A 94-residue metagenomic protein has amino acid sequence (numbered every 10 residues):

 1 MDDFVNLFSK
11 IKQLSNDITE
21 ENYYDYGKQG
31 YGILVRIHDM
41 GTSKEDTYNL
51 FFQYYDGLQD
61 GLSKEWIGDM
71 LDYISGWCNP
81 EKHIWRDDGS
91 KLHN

Functional and structural regions predicted by a protein language model:
M1-L7, Y23, M40, D60-I67: Intrinsic-disorder-associated interaction segments
M1-Y31: Short terminal alpha-helical segments
V5-F8, K12-S15, Y48, F52 (+2 more regions): Residue-level detector of alpha-helical secondary structure
I11-I18, N22, I37, L58 (+1 more regions): Short, flexible helical or helix-coil boundary motifs
D25-K28, Y48-F52, E65-G68: Short, charged, amphipathic alpha-helical segments
Y31-R36, D72-G76: Short, hydrophobic/amphipathic alpha-helical patches that form generic packing surfaces within helical domains
R36-L62: Acidic, low-complexity, intrinsically disordered interaction modules
G57-N94: Amphipathic alpha-helical binding modules
